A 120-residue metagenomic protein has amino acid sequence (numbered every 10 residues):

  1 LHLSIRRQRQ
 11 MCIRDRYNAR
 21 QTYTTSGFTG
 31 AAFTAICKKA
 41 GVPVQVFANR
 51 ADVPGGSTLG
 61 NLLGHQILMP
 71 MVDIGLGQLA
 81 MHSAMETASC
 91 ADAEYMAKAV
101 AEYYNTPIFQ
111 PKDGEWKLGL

Functional and structural regions predicted by a protein language model:
L1-I13: Single conserved hydrophobic/aromatic residue that forms the stacking wall/gate of nucleotide- or nucleobase-binding
Q10, R14-R16, A40-G41, G75-A80: Short acidic (Asp/Glu) and glycine-rich catalytic loops that position anionic groups and cofactors
R16-N49: Extended C-terminal subregions enriched in glycine
T24-A32, P54, T58, Q66 (+1 more regions): Conserved active-site and cofactor/substrate-binding residues in soluble primary-metabolism enzymes
A40-A51, I108-K117: Flexible, glycine/charged-enriched surface loops at secondary-structure junctions
A48-A88: Zn-dependent metallopeptidase/amidohydrolase metal-coordination segment
L76-L120: His/Asp/Glu-rich mid-to-C-terminal helical/loop segments that flank catalytic regions of hydrolases
